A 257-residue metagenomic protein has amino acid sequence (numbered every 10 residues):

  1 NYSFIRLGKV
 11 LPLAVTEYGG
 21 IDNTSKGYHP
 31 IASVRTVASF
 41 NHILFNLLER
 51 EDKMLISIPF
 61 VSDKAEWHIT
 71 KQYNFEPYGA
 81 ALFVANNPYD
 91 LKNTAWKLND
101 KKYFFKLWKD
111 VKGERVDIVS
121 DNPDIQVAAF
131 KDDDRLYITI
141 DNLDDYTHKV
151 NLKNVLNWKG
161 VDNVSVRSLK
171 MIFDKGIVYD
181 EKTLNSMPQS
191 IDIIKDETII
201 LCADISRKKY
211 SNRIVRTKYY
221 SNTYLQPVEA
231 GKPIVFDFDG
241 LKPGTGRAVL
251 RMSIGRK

Functional and structural regions predicted by a protein language model:
N1-F4: Substrate-binding/catalytic cleft of secreted carbohydrate-active enzymes, primarily glycoside hydrolases
V15-Y103: Aromatic/acidic polysaccharide-binding cleft in carbohydrate-active enzymes
F60-S62, A80-A81, A85-D134, Y219: Glycan-recognition and catalytic regions of carbohydrate-active enzymes
D121-G160: Carbohydrate-binding surface patches
D145-T147, I254-K257: Extended, low-complexity, turn-rich repeat/linker tracts enriched in Gly/Pro/Ser/Thr and Asp/Glu that occur
D145-V178, A248: Beta-strand-rich binding/interaction modules
D180-Y220: C-terminal beta-strand-rich structural cap/linker in extracellular carbohydrate-active enzymes
I234-R256: A short beta-strand element within beta-rich, extracytoplasmic domains of secreted/secretory-pathway proteins
